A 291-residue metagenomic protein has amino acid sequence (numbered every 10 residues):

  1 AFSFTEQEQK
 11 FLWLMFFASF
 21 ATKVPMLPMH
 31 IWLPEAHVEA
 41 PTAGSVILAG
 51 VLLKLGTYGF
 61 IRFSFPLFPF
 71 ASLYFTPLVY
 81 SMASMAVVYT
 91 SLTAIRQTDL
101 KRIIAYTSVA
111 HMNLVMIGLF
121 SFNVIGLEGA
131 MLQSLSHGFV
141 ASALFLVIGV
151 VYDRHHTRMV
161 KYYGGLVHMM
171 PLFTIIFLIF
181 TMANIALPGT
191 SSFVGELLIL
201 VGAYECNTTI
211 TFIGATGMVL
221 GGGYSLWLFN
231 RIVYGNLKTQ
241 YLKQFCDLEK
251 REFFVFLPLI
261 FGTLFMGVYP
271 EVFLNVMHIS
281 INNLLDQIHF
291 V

Functional and structural regions predicted by a protein language model:
A1-L197, V201-L226, N230: Hydrophobic transmembrane alpha-helices and their helix-loop junctions in integral membrane proteins
M170, L226-V291: Cytoplasmic/organellar membrane-interface segments at the starts of transmembrane helices in multi-pass inner-membrane
